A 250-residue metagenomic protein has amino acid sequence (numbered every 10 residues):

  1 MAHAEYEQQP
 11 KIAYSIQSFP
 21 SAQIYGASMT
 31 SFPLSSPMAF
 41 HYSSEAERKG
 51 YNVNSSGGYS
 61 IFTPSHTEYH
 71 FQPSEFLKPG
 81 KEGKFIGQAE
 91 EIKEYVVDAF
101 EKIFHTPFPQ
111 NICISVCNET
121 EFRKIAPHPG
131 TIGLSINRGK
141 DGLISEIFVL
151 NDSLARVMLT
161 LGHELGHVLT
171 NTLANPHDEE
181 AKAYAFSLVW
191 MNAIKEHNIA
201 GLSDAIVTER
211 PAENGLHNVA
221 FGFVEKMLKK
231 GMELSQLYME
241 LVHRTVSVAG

Functional and structural regions predicted by a protein language model:
E7-P20, F76-N151: Auxiliary, metal-adjacent structural segments of Zn-dependent hydrolase domains
A13-Q17, S21, M29-F40, A46-S74 (+1 more regions): Pan-zinc metallopeptidase signature
Y95, R156, T160, D178-F186 (+1 more regions): Extracytoplasmic/secreted proteins, especially bacterial periplasmic and envelope-associated proteins
E101, H105, T170, S187-E196 (+1 more regions): Sec-exported extracytoplasmic/periplasmic mature domains
T106-I114, L173-E179, N198-D204, S235-L241: Surface-exposed patches in mature extracellular/periplasmic domains of secreted proteins
D141-T160, T172-N175: Short pre-active-site segment immediately N-terminal to the catalytic Zn-binding motif
L159-T172, Y184: Active-site recognition of the HExxH zinc-binding catalytic motif
L173-N214: Post-HExxH zinc-binding segment in Zn-dependent metallohydrolases
